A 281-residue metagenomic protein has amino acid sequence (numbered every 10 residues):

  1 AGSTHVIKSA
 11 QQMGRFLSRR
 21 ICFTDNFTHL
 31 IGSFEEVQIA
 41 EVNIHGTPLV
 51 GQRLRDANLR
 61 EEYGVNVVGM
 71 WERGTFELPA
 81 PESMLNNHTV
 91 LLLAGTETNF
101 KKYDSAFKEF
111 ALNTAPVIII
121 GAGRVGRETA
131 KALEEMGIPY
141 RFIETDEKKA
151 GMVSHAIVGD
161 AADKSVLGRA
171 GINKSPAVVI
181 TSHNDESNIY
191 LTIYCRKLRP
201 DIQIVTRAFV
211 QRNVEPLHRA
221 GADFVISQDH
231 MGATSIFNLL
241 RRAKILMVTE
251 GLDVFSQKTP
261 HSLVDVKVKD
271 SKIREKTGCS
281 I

Functional and structural regions predicted by a protein language model:
A1-I281: Cytosolic regulatory regions of ion transport systems
